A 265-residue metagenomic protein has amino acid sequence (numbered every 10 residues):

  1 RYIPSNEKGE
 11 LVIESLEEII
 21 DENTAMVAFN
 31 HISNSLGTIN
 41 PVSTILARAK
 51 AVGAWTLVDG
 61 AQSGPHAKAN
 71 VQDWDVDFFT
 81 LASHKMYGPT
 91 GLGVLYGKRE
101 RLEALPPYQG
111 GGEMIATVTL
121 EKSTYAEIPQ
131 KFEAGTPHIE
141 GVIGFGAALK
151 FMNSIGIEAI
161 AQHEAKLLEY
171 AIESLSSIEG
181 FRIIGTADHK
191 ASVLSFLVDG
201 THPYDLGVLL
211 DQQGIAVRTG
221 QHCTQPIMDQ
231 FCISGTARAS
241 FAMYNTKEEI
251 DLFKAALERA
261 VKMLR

Functional and structural regions predicted by a protein language model:
R1-R265: Pyridoxal 5′-phosphate
